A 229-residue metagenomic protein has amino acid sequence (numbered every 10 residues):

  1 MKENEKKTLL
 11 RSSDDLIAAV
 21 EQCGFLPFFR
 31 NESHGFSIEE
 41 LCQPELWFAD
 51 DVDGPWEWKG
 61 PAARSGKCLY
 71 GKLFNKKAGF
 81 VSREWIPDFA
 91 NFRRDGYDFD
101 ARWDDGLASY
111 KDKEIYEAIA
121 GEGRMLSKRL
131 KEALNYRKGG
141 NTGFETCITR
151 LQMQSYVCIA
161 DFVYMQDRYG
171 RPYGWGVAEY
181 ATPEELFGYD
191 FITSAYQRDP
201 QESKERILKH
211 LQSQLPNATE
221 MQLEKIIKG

Functional and structural regions predicted by a protein language model:
M1-G229: Long, low-complexity intrinsically disordered regions
